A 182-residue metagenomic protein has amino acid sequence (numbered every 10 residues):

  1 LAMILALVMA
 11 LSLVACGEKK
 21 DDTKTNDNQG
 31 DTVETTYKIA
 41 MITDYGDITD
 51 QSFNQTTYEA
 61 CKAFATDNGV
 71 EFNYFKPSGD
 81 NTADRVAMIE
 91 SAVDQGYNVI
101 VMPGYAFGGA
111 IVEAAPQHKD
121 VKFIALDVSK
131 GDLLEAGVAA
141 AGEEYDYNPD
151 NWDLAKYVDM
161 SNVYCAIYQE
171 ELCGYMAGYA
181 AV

Functional and structural regions predicted by a protein language model:
L1-L7: Sec-dependent N-terminal signal peptides
M3, K20-K24: Short terminal targeting/anchoring segments and short Lys/Arg-rich nucleic-acid-contact patches
S12-A15: C-terminal motif of bacterial Sec signal peptides marking the signal peptidase cleavage site
E18, D27-V182: A residue-level marker of the well-folded mature domains of exported/periplasmic proteins
